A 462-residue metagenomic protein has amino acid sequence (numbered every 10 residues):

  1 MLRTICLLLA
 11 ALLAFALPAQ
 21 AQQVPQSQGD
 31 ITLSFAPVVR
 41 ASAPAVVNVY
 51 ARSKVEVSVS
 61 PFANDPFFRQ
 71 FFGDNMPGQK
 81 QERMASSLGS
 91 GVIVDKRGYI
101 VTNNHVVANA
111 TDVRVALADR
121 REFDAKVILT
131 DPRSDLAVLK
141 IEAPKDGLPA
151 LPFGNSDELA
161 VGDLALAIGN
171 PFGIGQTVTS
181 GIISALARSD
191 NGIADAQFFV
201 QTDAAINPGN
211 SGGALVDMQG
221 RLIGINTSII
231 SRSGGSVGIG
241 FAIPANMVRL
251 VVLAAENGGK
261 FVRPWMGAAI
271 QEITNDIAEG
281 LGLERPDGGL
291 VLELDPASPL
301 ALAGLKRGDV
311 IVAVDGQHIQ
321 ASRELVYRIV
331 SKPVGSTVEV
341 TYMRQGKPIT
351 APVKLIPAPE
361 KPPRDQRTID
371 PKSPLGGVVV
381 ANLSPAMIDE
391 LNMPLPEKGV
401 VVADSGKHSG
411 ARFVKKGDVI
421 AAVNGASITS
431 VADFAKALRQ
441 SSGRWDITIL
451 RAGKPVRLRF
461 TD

Functional and structural regions predicted by a protein language model:
I5-A16: Bacterial N-terminal signal peptides
A21-P25, L33-P37, R83, S90 (+7 more regions): C-terminal recognition in membrane/secretory proteostasis and scaffolding
Q22-A36, A41-I100, A108-A110, R121-E122 (+4 more regions): Glycine-biased strand-turn-strand hairpin within the trypsin-fold
Q28, F35, E56-V59, A110-V113 (+7 more regions): Active-site loop architecture of trypsin-fold serine endopeptidases
V49-R52, K96, N103, N109 (+13 more regions): Residue-level recognition of beta-strand microenvironments
L88, V94-D95, L117, V178 (+2 more regions): Short, acidic, Ser/Thr-enriched surface-loop or helix-capping motifs
R97, L117-D119, N155: Acidic/polar residues in short coil/turn loops that connect beta-strands within repeat-based beta-sheet scaffolds
R121, G154-G175, A255: Short glycine/Trp-rich loop-beta-loop segment that forms part of the substrate-binding cleft
